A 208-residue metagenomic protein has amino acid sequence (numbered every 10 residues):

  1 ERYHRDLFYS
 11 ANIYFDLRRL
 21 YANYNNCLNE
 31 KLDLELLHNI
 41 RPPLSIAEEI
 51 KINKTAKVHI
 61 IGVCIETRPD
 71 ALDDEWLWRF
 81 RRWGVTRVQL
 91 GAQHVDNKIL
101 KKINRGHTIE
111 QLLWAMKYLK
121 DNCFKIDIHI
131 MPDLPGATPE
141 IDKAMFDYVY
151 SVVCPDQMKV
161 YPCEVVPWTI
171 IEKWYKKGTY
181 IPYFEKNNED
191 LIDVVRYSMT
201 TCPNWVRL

Functional and structural regions predicted by a protein language model:
E1-D193: Conserved non-cysteine loop/helix-boundary elements of the Radical SAM core domain that shape
I192, S198-P203: Long hydrophobic segments that form regular secondary structure
